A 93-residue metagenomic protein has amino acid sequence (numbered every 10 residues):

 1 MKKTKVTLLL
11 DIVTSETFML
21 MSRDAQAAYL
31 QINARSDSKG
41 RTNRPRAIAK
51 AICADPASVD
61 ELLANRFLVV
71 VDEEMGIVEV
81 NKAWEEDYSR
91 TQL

Functional and structural regions predicted by a protein language model:
M1-L93: Positively charged, structured surface patches that bind polyanionic biopolymers
